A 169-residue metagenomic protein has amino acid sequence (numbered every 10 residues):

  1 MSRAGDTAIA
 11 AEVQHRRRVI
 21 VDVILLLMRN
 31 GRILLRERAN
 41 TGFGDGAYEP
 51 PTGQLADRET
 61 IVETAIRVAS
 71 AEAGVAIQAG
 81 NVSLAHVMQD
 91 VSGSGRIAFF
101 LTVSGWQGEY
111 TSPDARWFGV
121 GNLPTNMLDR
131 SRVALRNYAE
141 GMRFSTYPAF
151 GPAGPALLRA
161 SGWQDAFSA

Functional and structural regions predicted by a protein language model:
M1-I24: Acidic, metal-coordinating catalytic segment for phosphate/diphosphate chemistry, firing primarily on the Nudix
R17-V19, G44, G95: Residue-level preference for beta-strand/loop junctions
I20-I24, R96-F100, R132: Short hydrophobic/aromatic beta-strand or adjacent loop that forms the aromatic wall/cage of a ligand/substrate-binding
R29: A cytosolic small-molecule/anion-sensing beta-strand core signal
R32-A71: Conserved Nudix-box catalytic region and its N-terminal flanking loop in Nudix hydrolases and closely related
L35, F100-T102, A115-W117: Conserved hydrophobic/aromatic beta-strand scaffold that supports enzyme active sites
D45, P113-A169: Nudix hydrolase/Nudix homology domain
G74-E109: Active-site segment of metal-dependent pyrophosphate-handling enzymes, primarily the Nudix hydrolase catalytic core
